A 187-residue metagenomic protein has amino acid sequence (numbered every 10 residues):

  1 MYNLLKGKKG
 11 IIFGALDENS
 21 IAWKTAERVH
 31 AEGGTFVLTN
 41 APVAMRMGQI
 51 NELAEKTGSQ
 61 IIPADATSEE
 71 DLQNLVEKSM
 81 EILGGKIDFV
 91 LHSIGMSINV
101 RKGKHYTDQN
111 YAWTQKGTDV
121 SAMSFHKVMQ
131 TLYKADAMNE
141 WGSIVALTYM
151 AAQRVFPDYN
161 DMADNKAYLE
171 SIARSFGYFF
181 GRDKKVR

Functional and structural regions predicted by a protein language model:
Y2-L38: Canonical Rossmann dinucleotide-binding motif of NAD(H)/NADP(H)-dependent dehydrogenases/reductases, specifically
K9-F13, I87-G95: Conserved hydrophobic beta-strands of the Rossmann-like cofactor-binding core in SDR/related NAD(P)H-dependent
I11, V37, I62, V90 (+1 more regions): Conserved Rossmann-like nucleotide-binding pocket used by diverse enzymes that bind dinucleotide cofactors
G14-K24, G95-K184: Catalytic loop of short-chain dehydrogenase/reductase
G34-I50: Conserved glycine-rich Rossmann-like NAD(P)H-binding loop of the short-chain dehydrogenase/reductase
A54-E70: Rossmann-fold cofactor-recognition segment
G58, K86-I87, T114: Local beta-strand N-terminus motif with an aromatic residue
T67-I82: Conserved Rossmann-fold cofactor-binding substructure of NAD(P)-dependent oxidoreductases
